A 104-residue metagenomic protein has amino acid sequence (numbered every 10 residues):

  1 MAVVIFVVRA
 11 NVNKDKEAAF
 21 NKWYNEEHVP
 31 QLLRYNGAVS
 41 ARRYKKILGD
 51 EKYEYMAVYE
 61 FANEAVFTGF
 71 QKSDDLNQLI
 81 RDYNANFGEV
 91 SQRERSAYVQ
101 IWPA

Functional and structural regions predicted by a protein language model:
V3-A10: Active-site-flanking beta-strand signature of metal-NTP-handling nucleotidyl enzymes and homologous cyclase-like
V7, A19, M56: Amphipathic alpha-helical recognition patches that constitute DNA-binding helices
N11, V58-E60: Short hydrophobic/aromatic beta-strand micro-patches that form the beta-sheet surface supporting nucleotide- or nucleic
K14-K16, I47, N63-A65: Feature marks short, surface-exposed loop/turn motifs that line or immediately flank catalytic pockets and channel
K16-S40: Short amphipathic alpha-helical segments
Q31-M56: Short, glycine- and small/hydrophobic-rich beta-strand elements in well-ordered beta-sheets
Y35-V39, E60-A97: An amphipathic, aromatic/His-enriched active-site/gating alpha helix that lines ligand/cofactor pockets
V99-A104: Short, low-order "capping/linker" segments at domain edges
